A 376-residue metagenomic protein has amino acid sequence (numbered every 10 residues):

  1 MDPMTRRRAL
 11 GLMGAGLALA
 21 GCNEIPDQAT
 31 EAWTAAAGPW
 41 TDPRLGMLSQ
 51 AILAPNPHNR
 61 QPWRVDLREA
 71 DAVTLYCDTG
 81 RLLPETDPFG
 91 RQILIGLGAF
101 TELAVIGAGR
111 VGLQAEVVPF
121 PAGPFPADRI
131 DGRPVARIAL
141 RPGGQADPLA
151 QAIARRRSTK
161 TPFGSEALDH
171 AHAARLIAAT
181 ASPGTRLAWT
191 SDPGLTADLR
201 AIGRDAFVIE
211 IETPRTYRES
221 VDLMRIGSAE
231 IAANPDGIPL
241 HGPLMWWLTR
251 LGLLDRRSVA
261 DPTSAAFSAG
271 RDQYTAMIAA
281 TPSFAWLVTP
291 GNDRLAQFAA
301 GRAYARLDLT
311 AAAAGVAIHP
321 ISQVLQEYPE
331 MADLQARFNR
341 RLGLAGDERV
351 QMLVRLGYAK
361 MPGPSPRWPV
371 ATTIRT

Functional and structural regions predicted by a protein language model:
D2-T376: Acidic, surface-exposed loops and disordered segments
